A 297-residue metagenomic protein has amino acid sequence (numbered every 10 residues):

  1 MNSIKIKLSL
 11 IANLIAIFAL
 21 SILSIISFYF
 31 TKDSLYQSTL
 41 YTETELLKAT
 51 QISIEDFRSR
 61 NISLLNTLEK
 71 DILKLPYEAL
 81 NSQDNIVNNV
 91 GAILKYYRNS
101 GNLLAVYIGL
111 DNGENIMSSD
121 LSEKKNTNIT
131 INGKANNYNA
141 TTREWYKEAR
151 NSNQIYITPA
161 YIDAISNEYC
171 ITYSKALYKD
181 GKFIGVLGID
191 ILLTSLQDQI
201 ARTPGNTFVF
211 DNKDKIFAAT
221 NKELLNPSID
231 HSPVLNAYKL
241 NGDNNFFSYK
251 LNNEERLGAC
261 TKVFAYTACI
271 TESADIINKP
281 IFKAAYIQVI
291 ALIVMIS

Functional and structural regions predicted by a protein language model:
N2-Q37, Y41, V289-S297: Extreme N-terminal signal-anchor transmembrane helix of membrane signaling/transducer proteins, especially in bacteria
S9, S27-F57, E78-N85, I277 (+2 more regions): Juxtamembrane interface helices immediately C-terminal to a transmembrane segment
Y41-A49, F57-Q154: Extracytoplasmic/periplasmic sensory segments of membrane signal-transduction proteins
D84-S100, K182, V186-L224: Solvent-exposed, extracytoplasmic
N99, M117-I191, L196-Q199, S248-L251: Extracytoplasmic/periplasmic ligand-binding sensor regions of membrane-associated signaling proteins
A105, S174, L257: Short hydrophobic/aromatic beta-strand element in the GNAT-like acyltransferase core that lines or flanks the acyl-donor
Y178, G205, K213, K222-V289: Extracellular/periplasmic juxtamembrane segments that couple receptor/chemosensory ectodomains to their
